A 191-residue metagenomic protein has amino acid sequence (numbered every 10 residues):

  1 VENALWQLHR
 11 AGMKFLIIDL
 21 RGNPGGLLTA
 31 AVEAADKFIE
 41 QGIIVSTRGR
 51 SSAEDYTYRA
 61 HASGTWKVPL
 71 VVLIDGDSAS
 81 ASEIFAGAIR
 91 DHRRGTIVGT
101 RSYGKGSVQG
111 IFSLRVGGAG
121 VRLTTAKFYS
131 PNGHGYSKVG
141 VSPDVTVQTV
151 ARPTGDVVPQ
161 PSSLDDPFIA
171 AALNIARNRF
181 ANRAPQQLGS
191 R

Functional and structural regions predicted by a protein language model:
V1-P24, A31-E33, T47, E54 (+3 more regions): C-terminal recognition in membrane/secretory proteostasis and scaffolding
V1-S113: Cleft-lining beta-strand/loop regions that shape enzyme active-site pockets
G99, T124-T125: A secondary-structure boundary/capping signal
R115-G117: Short acidic-glycine loop/turn motifs at beta-strand connectors
S130: Short, acidic, Ser/Thr-enriched surface-loop or helix-capping motifs
K138-V139, P143-V145, G155: C-terminal soluble interaction/assembly domains
